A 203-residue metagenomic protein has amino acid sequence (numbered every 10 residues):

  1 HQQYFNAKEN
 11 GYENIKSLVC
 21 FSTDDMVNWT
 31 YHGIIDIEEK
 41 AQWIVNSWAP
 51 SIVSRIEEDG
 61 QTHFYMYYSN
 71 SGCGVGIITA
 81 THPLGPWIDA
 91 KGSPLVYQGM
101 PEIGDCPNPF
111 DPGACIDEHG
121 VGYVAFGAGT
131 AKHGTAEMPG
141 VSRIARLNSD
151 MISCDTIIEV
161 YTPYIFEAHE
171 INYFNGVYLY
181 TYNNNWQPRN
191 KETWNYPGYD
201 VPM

Functional and structural regions predicted by a protein language model:
H1-M203: Carbohydrate-active catalytic/glycan-binding domains of CAZyme proteins, especially the secreted or lumenal ectodomains
